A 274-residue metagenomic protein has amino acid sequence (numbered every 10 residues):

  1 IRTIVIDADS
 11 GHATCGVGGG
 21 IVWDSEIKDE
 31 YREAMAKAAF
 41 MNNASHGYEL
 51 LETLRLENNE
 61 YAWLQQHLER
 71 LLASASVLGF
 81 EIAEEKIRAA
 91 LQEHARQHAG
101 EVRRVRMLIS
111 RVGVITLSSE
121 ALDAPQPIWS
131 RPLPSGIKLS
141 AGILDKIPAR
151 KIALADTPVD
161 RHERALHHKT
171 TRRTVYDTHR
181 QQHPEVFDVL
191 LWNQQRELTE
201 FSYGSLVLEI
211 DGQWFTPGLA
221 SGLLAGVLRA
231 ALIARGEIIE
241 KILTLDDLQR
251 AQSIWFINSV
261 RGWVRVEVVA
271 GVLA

Functional and structural regions predicted by a protein language model:
I1-D7: Structural signature of FAD isoalloxazine-binding scaffolds in flavoprotein oxidoreductases
A8, H12-R104, L108-A274: Helix-start/capping segments and mature chain N-termini
